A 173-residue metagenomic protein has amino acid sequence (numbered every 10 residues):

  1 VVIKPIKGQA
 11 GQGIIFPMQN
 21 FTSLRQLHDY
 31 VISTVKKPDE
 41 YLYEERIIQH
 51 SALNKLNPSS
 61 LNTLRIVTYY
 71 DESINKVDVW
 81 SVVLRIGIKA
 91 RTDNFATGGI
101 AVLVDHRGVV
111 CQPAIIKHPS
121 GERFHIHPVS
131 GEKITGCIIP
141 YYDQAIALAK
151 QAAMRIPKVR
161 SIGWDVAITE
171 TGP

Functional and structural regions predicted by a protein language model:
V2-D29: Glycine-rich phosphate-binding loop of ATP-grasp-fold ATP-dependent ligases
I6-G8, Q19-N20, R46-I48, A167 (+1 more regions): An acidic- and aromatic-residue-enriched active-site/binding cleft used to recognize and process polar
K7-Q9, N57-L61, K158-R160: A short catalytic or substrate-binding loop motif that flags glycine-/basic-rich loops and adjacent residues that bind
L27-I115: Phosphate-binding site of ATP-dependent enzymes
V109-C137, Y141-Q144: Conserved catalytic alpha/beta cores of large enzymes that bind or transform nucleotide phosphates and polynucleotides
A145-M154: A short, acidic, amphipathic alpha-helical segment used as a generic capping/interface helix at domain edges
R155-P173: Conserved metal-phosphate-binding beta-hairpin within the catalytic cores of diverse ATP-dependent phosphoryl-transfer
